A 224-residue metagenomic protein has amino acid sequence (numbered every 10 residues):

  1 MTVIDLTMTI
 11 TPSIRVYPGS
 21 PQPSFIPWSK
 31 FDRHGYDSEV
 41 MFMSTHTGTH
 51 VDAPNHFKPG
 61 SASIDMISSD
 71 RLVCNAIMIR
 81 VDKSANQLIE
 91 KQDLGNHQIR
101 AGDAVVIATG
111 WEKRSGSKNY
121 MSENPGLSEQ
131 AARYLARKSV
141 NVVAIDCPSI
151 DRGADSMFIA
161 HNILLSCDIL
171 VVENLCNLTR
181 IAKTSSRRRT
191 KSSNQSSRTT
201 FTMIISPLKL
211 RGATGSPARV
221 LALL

Functional and structural regions predicted by a protein language model:
M1-L224: Active-/binding-site microenvironments in catalytic and ligand-binding cores
